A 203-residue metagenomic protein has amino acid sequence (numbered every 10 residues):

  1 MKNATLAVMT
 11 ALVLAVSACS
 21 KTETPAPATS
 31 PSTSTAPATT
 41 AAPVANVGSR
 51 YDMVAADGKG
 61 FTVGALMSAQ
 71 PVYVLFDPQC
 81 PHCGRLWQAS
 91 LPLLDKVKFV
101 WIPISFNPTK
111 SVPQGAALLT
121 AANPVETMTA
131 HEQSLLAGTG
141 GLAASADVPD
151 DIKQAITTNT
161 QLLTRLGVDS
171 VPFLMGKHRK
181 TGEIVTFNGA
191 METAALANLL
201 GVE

Functional and structural regions predicted by a protein language model:
M1-S17: Sec-dependent bacterial lipoprotein signal peptides
A7, S17-A18, G60, G115 (+1 more regions): Small-side-chain structural scaffolding
L14-A15, C19-K110, D147-S170, A195-E203: Extracytoplasmic thiol/disulfide redox context detector
P108-A195: Thiol/selenol-based redox catalytic cores and closely related redox-interacting motifs
